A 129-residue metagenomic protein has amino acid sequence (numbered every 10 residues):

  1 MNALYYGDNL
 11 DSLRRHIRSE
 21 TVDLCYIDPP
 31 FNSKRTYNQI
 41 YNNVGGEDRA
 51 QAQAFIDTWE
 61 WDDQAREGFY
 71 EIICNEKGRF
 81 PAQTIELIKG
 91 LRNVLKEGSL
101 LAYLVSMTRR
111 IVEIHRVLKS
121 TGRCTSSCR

Functional and structural regions predicted by a protein language model:
M1-R129: S-adenosyl-L-methionine-dependent nucleic acid methyltransferase catalytic domains
